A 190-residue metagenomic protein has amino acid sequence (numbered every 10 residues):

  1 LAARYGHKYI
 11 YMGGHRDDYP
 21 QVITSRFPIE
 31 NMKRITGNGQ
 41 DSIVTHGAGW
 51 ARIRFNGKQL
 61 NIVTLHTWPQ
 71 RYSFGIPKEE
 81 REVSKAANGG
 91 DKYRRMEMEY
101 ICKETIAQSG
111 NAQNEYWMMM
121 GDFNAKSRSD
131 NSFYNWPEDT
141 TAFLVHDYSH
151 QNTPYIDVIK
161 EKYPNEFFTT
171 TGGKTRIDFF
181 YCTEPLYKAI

Functional and structural regions predicted by a protein language model:
L1-Y72: Structured beta-strand-rich core segments of catalytic domains in phosphoester-bond hydrolases
A2-G6, I29, K103-G110, R128: Sec-exported extracytoplasmic/periplasmic mature domains
A2-Y5, D41, E79-E80, Y134-D139: Glycine-rich, phosphate-binding/catalytic loops in enzymes
M12-R16, D41-I43, A86-Y93, G172: Extracytoplasmic/periplasmic, Sec-exported soluble proteins
R54, A107-M118, N124-I190: Metal-dependent phosphoester-hydrolase catalytic domains
T67, D122-F123: Active-site metal-binding loops of divalent metal-dependent hydrolases
Y72-K92: A solvent-exposed, charged loop/short amphipathic helix patch at secondary-structure junctions
A87-Q113: A long, amphipathic alpha-helix that forms part of the scaffold/cap immediately adjacent to metal-dependent active
